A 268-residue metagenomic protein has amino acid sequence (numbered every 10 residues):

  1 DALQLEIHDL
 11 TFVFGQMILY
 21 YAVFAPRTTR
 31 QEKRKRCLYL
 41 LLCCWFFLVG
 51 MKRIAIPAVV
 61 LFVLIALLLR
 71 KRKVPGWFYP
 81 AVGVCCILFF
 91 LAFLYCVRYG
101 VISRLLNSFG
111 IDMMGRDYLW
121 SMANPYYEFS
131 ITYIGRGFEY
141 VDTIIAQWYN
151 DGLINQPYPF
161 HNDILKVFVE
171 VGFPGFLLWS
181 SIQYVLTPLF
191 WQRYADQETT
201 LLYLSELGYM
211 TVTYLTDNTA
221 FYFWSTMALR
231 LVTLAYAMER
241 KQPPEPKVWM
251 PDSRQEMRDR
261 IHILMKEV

Functional and structural regions predicted by a protein language model:
D1-T11, Y149-N155: Membrane-interfacial helix-loop-helix modules of multi-pass inner-membrane proteins that assemble, modify, or transport
L5-L69: Alpha-helical transmembrane segments of multi-pass inner-membrane proteins
L19-Y21, S205-Y214, N218-V268: Transmembrane alpha-helices of multi-pass inner-membrane enzymes
Y20-R30, L64-K73, C96-V97, Y184-Y194 (+1 more regions): Structural signal for the C-terminal ends of transmembrane alpha-helices and the immediately following loop
C43-L48, I87-L94, L207-T216: Aromatic-anchored segments of alpha-helical transmembrane domains
V49-G50, L67-F109, P125-E128: A membrane-periplasm/extracellular boundary helix in multi-pass inner-membrane enzymes that assemble envelope glycans
F78, V171-T211, P244: Hydrophobic transmembrane alpha-helices and their immediate junctions
N107-V171: Long extracytoplasmic/lumenal interhelical loops at the membrane interface of multi-pass membrane proteins
